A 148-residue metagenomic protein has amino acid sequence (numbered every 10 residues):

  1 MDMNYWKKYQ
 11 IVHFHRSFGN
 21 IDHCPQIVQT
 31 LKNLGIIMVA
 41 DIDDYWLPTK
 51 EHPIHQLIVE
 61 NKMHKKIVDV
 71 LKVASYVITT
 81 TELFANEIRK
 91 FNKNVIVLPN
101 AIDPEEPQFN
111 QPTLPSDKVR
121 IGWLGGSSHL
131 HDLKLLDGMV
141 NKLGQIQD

Functional and structural regions predicted by a protein language model:
M1, D103-D148: Conserved catalytic-core segment of nucleotide-activated headgroup transferases in glycan assembly
N4-D22, I37: Short N-terminal targeting/anchoring amphipathic segment
K8-Q10, G35, V73-S75, N92: Short, well-ordered alpha-helix to beta-strand connector turns
Q10-H15, V39-D41, I78, G122: Structural motif
H13, K72-T81, I96: A short beta-strand/loop micro-motif in the catalytic core of glycosyltransferases that engages the nucleotide-sugar
Q29-N33, L57-V77: Membrane-proximal helix-turn-helix segments that form the acceptor-binding/catalytic region of lipid-linked
V39-I67, E105, P115-D117, S127: Acceptor-binding helix/loop patch of EC 2.4 sugar-transfer enzymes, predominantly nucleotide-sugar-dependent
L83, A101: Carbohydrate-associated surface elements
